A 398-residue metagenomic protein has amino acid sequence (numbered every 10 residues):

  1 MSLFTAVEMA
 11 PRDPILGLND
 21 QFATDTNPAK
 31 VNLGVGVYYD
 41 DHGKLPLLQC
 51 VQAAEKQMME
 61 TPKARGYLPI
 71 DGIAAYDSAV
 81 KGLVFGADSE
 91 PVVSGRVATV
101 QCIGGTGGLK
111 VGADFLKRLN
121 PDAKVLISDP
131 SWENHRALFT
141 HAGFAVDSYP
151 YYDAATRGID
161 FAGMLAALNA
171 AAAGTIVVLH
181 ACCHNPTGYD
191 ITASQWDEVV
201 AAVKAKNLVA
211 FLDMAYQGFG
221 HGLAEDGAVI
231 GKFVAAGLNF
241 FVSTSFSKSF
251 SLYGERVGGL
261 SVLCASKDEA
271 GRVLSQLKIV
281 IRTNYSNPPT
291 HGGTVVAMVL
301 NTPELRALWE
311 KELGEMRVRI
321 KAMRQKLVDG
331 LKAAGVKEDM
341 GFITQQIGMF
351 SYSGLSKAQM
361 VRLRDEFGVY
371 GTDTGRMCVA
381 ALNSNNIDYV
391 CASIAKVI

Functional and structural regions predicted by a protein language model:
S2-G72, A79-G82, T283, P289 (+1 more regions): N-terminal "arm"/small-domain region of PLP-dependent enzymes with the aminotransferase-like
K30-N32, P69, M340-Q345, Y370-T372: Short beta-strand
L33, V146, A210, F240 (+1 more regions): Hydrophobic beta-strand scaffold residues
Q57, P62-K204, G218-F219, G227-G231 (+2 more regions): Conserved core of the PLP fold type I
M214-A215: Conserved Walker B
V229-R272, Q276: Active-site PLP attachment segment
L274-G292, V299-V328: Structural signature of PLP-dependent enzymes
E310-E366: Conserved PLP-binding catalytic core of the aspartate aminotransferase-like
